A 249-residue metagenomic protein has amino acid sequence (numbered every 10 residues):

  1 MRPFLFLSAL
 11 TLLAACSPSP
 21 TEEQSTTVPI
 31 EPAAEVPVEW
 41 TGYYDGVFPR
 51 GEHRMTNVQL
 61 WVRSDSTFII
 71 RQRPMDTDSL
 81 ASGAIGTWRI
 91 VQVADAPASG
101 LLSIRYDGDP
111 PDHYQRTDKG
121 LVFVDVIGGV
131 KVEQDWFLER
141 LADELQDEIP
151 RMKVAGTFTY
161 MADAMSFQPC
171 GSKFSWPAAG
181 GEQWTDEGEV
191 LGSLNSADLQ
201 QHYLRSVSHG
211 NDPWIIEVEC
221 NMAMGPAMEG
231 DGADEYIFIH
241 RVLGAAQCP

Functional and structural regions predicted by a protein language model:
L12-A15: C-terminal motif of bacterial Sec signal peptides marking the signal peptidase cleavage site
I30-D45, W61-R63, E144-K153: N-terminal helix-cap/turn-to-beta initiation motif at the start of protein domains
A34-R54, G86-I90, V154-M161: Tryptophan-anchored aromatic micro-motifs
W40-T67, R105-D109, D163-K173: Short, solvent-exposed loop/hinge segments that bridge or flank secondary-structure elements
R54-D95, A178-G181: N-terminal glycine/threonine-rich, aromatic-flanked beta-hairpin/loop signature
S82-V93, V126-R151, D231-P249: Edge beta-strand at a domain terminus
P150-M165, C220: Structural detector for short beta-strands of small beta-barrel domains
Q201-G230: Flexible glycine-rich surface loops and low-complexity tracts that mediate binding to linear polymers
